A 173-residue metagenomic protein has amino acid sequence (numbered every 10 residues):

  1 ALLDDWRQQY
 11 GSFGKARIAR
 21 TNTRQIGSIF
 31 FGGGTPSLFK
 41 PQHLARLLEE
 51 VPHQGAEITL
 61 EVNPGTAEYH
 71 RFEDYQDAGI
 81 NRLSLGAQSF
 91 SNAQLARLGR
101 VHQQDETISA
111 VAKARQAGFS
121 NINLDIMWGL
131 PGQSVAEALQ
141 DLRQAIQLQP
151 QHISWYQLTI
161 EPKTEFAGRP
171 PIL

Functional and structural regions predicted by a protein language model:
A1-G11, R24-L173: Conserved non-cysteine loop/helix-boundary elements of the Radical SAM core domain that shape
A16-T23: Ala/Thr-enriched low-complexity intrinsically disordered regions
